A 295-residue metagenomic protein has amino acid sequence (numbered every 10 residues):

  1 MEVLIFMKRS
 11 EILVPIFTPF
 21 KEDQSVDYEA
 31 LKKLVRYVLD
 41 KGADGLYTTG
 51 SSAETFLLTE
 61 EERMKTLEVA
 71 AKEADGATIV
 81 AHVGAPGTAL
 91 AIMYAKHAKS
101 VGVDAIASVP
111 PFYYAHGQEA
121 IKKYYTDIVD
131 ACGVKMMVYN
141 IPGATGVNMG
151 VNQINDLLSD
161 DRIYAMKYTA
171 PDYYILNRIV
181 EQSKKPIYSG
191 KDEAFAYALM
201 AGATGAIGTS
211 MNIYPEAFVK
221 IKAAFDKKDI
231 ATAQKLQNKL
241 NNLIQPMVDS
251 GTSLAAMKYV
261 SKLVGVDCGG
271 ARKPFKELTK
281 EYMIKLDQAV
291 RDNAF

Functional and structural regions predicted by a protein language model:
M1-F6: Short, Lys/Arg-enriched N-terminal segments with co-localized hydrophobic residues within the first ~10-30 amino acids
K8-P19, K41, M200-A203, I207-S210 (+1 more regions): C-terminal alpha-helical cap/extension of soluble enzyme domains
K8-V14, T18-N148, D156: Active-site beta->alpha loop and helix N-cap motifs at the rims of alpha/beta catalytic domains
Y28-V35, V151, K280-V290: Short, amphipathic alpha-helical "lid/cap" segments that border enzyme active or binding sites
L31, R63, L67, A91 (+5 more regions): A general structural signal for well-ordered alpha-helical segments in protein cores
L58-E61, I92-M93, Q118-I121, M149-V151 (+4 more regions): Short secondary-structure transition/capping segments
A144-N241, M247-V248: Catalytic alpha/beta core domains of metabolic enzymes, predominantly
